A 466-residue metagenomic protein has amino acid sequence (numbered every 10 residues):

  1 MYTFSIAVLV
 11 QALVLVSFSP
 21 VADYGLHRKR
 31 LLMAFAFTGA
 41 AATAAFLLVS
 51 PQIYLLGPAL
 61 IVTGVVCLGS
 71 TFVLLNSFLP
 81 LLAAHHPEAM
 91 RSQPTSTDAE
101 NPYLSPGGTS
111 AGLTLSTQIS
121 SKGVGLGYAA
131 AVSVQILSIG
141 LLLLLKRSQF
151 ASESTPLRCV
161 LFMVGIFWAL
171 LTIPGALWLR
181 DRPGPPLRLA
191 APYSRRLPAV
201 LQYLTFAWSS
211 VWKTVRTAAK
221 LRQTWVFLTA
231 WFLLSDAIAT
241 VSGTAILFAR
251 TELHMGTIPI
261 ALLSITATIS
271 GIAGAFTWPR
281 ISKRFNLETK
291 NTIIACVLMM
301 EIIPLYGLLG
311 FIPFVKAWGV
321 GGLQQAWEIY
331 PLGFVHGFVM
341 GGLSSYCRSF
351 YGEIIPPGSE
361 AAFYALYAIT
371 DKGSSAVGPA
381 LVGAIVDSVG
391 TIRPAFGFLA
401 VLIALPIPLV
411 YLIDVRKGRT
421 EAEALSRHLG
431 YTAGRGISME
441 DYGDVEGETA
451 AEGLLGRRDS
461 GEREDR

Functional and structural regions predicted by a protein language model:
M1, G243-I260: Short amphipathic helix-loop junctions that connect adjacent transmembrane helices in Major Facilitator Superfamily/SLC
M1-P20, I265-T277: Central cavity-lining transmembrane alpha-helices of secondary-active solute carriers, predominantly the Major
V14-H27, A273-I294, G310-V315, V386-D387: Helix-to-loop junctions at the C-terminal end of transmembrane segments in multipass secondary transporters
S19, A131-S154, K283-R284, A376-R393: Transmembrane alpha-helix termini and helix-breaking/packing motifs in multi-pass membrane transporters
M33, T114-T117, S121, L228 (+4 more regions): Conserved glycine-rich helix-kink/hinge and helix-boundary motifs of the Major Facilitator Superfamily
M33-Y54, L298-G322: C-terminal ends and interior cores of transmembrane alpha-helices in multi-pass membrane transporters/permeases
Q52, L56, S70-W231, D236-T240 (+1 more regions): Intracellular loop-helix junctions on the cytosolic face of multi-pass helical membrane proteins
G358-D387: A late C-terminal transmembrane helix in Major Facilitator Superfamily
